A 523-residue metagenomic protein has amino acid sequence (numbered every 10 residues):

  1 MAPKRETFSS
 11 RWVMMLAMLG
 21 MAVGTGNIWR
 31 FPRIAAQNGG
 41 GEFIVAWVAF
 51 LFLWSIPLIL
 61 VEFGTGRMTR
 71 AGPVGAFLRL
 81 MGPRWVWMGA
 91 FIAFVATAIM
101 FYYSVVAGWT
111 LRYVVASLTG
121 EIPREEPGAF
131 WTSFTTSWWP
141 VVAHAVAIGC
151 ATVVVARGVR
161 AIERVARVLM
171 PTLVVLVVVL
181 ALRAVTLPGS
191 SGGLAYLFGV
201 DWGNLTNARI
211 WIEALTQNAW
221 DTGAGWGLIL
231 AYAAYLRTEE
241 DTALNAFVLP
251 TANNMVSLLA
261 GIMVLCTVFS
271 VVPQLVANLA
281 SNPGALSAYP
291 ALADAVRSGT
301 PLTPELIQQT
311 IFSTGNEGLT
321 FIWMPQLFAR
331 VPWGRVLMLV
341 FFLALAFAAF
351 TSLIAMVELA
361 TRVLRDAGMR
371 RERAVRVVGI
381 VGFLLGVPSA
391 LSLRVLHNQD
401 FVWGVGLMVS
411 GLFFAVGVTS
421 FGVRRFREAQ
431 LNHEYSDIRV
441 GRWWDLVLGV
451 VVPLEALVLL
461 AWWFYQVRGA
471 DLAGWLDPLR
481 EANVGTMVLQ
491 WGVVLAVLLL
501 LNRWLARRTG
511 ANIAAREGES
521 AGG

Functional and structural regions predicted by a protein language model:
M1-W29, I56-F63, R67-L80, V86-W87 (+2 more regions): Membrane-interface "cap" regions at the ends of multi-pass membrane proteins
A2-E6, I34-N38, P73-F91, S104-V159 (+7 more regions): Inter-helical loop and helix-membrane interface segments of multi-pass membrane transporters/permeases
A2-W12, E163-I354, T361-M369, R373-V377 (+1 more regions): Membrane-embedded translocation segments of transport machinery
S10-V48, L228-L236, L244-F247, T251-N254 (+3 more regions): Transmembrane helix-boundary motif of multi-pass solute transporters/channels
R30-F50, R70, L80-M81, A161-L169 (+8 more regions): Transmembrane helix-loop boundary segments of multi-pass membrane transporters
I34-N38, G64, L80, R84-M100 (+6 more regions): Membrane-water interface regions at transmembrane-helix termini and the short interhelical loops of multi-pass membrane
L58, M100-E125, V174-V200, C266-V271 (+3 more regions): Hydrophobic alpha-helical segments and their helix-loop junctions in multi-pass secondary transporters
G82, M88-A93, T136-S137, T361 (+3 more regions): C-terminal membrane-solvent junction of multi-pass transporters and transport-like membrane proteins
